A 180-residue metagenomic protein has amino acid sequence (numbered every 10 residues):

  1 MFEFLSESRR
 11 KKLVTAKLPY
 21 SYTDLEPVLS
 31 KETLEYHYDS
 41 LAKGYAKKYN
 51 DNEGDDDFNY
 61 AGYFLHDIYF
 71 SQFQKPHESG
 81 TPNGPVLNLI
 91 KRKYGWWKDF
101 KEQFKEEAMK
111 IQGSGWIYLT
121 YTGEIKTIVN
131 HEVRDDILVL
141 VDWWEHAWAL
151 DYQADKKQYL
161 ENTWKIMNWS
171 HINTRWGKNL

Functional and structural regions predicted by a protein language model:
F2-L180: Feature for soluble, non-membrane regions of globular proteins
